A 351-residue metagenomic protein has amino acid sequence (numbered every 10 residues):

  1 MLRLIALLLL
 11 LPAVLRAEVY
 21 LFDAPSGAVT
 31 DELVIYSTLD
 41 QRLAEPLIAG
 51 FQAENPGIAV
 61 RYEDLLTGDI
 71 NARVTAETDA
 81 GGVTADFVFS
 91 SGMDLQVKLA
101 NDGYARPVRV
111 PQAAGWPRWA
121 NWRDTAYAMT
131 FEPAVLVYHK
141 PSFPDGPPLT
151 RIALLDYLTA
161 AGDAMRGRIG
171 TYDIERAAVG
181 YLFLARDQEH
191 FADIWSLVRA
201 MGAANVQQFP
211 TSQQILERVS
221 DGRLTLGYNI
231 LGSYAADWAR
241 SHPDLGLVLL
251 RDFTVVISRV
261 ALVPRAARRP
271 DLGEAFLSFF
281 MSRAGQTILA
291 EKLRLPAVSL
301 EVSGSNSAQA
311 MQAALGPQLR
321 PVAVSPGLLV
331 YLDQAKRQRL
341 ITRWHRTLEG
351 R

Functional and structural regions predicted by a protein language model:
R3-A13: Bacterial N-terminal signal peptides
A17-V97: Early extracytoplasmic/lumenal segment of secretory-pathway proteins
V34, T38-E45, V83-A85, S90-R223: Extracytoplasmic ligand-binding site segments that recognize negatively charged/polar headgroups
D94-K98, S220, L224-D244: A ligand-binding cleft/hinge motif common to bilobed small-molecule-binding domains
R118, F131-P133, L197-G202, Q208 (+1 more regions): Periplasmic-binding protein-like
V137-S142, F183-A185, I257-L272, I288: A bilobed periplasmic-binding-protein/Venus flytrap-type ligand-binding module shared by bacterial periplasmic
P264-V324: Mature extracytoplasmic/periplasmic domains
V322-R351: Conserved C-terminal helix/tail region of periplasmic/extracytoplasmic solute-binding proteins
